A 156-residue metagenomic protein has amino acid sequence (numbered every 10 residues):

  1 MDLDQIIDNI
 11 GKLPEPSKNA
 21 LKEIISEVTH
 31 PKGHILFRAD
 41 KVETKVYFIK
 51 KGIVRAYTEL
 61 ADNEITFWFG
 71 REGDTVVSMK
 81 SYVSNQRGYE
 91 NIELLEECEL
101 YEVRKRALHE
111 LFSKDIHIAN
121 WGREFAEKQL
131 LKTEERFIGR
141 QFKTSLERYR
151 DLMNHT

Functional and structural regions predicted by a protein language model:
M1-E27, S81: Cyclic nucleotide-binding regulatory module and flanking cytosolic helices
I7, K22, K41, E97 (+1 more regions): Generic anion/oxyanion-binding catalytic loop in active/binding sites
N9, H34-E96: Cyclic nucleotide-binding regulatory domains
L13, D62, K114-H117: Alpha-helical structural elements of signaling/regulatory helical domains
E93-E96, Y101-T156: Polybasic "coupling" helices that flank or enter modular domains
